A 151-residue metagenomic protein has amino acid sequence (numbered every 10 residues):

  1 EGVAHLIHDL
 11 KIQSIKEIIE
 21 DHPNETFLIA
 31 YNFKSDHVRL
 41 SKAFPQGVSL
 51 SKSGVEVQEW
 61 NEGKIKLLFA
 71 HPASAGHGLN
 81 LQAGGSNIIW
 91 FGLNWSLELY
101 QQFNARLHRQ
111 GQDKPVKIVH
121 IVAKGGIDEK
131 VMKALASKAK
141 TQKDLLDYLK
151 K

Functional and structural regions predicted by a protein language model:
E1-N80, L146-K151: Conserved Helicase C-terminal RecA-like lobe
A30, A70-H71, W90-G92, H120-V122: Conserved beta-strand segments of the P-loop GTPase G domain that flank and frequently precede/overlap
L40-K42, L79-A83, Q101-Q102, M132-K133: Short amphipathic alpha-helical segments
L68, N87-I89, L107: Short, well-ordered beta-strand core segments
A75, N94-W95: Flexible glycine-rich beta->alpha loop in the catalytic core of nucleotide-sugar glycosyltransferases
N80-L93, K117-H120: A short beta-strand element within the Helicase C-terminal
W95-K151: A conserved SF2-helicase RecA2
